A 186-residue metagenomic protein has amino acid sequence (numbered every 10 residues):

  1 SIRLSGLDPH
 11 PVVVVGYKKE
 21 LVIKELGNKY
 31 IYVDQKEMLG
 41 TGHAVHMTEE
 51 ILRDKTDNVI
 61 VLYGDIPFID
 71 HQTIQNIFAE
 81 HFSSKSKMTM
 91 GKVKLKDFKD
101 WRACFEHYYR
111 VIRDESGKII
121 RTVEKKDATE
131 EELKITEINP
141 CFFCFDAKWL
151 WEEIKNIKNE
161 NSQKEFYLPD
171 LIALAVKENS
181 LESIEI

Functional and structural regions predicted by a protein language model:
S1-G64, F68-A79: Conserved N-terminal catalytic core of the sugar/cofactor nucleotidyltransferase
S5-G6, K55-T56, S84-K85, V176-N179: A structural signal for short coil/turn segments at secondary-structure junctions
V13, I60-V61, M88-G91, S183: Structural beta-sheet core signal
Y32-V33, T122, S183: Generic preference for hydrophobic
L62, K134-I138, E185-I186: Short glycine-enriched loop/turn motifs at secondary-structure junctions
I69-S162, N179-S180: Conserved core of the sugar-phosphate nucleotidyltransferase
K164-F166, I184-E185: Predominantly late transmembrane helices and immediately cytosolic-facing juxtamembrane segments
A173-I186: Catalytic donor-sugar/metal-binding loop of nucleotide-sugar-dependent glycosyltransferases
